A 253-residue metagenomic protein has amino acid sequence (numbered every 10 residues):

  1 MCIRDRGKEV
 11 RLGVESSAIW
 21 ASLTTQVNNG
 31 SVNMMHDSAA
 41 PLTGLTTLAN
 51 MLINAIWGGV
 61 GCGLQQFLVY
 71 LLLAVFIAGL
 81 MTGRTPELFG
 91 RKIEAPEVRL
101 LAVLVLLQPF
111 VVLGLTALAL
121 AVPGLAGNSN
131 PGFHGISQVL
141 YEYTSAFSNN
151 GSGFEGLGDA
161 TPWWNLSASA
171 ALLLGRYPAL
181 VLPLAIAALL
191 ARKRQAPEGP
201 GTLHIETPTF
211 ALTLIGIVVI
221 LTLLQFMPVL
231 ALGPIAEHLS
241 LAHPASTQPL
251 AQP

Functional and structural regions predicted by a protein language model:
M1-I3: Short, small-residue-biased leader/transition segments that mark boundaries at the very start of proteins
E9-I53, H134-T161: Pore-loop/selectivity-filter region of tetrameric P-loop cation channels
H36-T82, G156-A191: Pore domain of cation channels
Y70-G79, V105-L118, L184-A188, T213-Q225: Hydrophobic core segments of alpha-helical transmembrane domains in multi-pass membrane transport and ion-translocation
I77, A119-V122, A179-R192, I220-L241: Membrane-helix cytosolic exit motif
L80-E94, L125, A185-E206: Alpha-helical transmembrane segments
I93-Q108, H204-I217: Alpha-helical transmembrane segments and their helix-start/interface "positive-inside/aromatic belt" motifs in integral
L113-G156, A160, S167-L173, L190 (+1 more regions): Extended, low-charge hydrophobic alpha-helical regions
